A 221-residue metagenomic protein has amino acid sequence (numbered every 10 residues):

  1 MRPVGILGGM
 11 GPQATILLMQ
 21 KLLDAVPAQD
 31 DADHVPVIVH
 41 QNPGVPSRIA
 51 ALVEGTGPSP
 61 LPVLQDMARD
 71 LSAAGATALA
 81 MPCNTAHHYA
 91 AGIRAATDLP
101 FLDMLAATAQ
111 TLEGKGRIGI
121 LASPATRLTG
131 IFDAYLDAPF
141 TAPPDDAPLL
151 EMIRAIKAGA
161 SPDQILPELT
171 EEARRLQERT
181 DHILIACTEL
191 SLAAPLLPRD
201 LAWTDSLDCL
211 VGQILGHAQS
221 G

Functional and structural regions predicted by a protein language model:
M1-G221: Non-catalytic structural scaffold of enzyme domains
